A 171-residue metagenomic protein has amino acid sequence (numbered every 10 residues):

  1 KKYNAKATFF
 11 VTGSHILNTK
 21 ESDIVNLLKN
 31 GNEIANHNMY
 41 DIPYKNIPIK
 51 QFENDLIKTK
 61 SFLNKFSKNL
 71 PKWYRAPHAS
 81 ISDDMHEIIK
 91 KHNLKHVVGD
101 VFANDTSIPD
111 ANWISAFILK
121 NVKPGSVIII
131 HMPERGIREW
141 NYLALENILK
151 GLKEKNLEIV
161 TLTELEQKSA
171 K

Functional and structural regions predicted by a protein language model:
K1-P43, I47, Q51-K65, P71 (+4 more regions): Active-site beta->alpha N-cap acidic-glycine motif
K1-T8, V25, K120-K171: Terminal accessory/targeting
V11-G13, N36-N38, A76-H78, D100 (+2 more regions): A cross-domain feature marking catalytic cores of carbohydrate-active enzymes and several ubiquitous metabolic/repair
V11-T19, I42-K50, R75-I81, N104-A111 (+1 more regions): Acidic-and-aromatic substrate-binding clefts and catalytic sites of carbohydrate-active enzymes
V25, N54-I57, S61, D83 (+4 more regions): Solvent-exposed, polar/charged alpha-helical surfaces in well-ordered, non-transmembrane soluble domains, broadly
I34-H37, T59, Y74, H96 (+2 more regions): Conserved, mostly hydrophobic/aromatic
K65-I81, M85-I89: Basic- and aromatic-lined ligand-binding clefts that recognize polyanionic substrates
S80, H86-N121, L157-K168: His/Asp/Glu-enriched short active-site or ligand-binding loop at hydrolase and phosphoryl-transfer sites
